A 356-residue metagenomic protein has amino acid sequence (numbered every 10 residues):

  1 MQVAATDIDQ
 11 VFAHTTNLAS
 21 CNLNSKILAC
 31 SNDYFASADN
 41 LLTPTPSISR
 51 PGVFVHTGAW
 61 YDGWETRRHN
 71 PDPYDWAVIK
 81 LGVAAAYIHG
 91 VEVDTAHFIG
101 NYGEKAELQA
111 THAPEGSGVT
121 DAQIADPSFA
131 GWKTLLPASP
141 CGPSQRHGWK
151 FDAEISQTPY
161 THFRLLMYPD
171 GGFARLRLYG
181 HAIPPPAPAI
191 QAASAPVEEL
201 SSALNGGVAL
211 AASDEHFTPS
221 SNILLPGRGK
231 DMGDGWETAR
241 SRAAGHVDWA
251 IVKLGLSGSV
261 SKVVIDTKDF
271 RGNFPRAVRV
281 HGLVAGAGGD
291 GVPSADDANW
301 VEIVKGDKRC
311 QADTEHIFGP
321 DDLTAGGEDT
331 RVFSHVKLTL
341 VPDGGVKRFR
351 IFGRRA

Functional and structural regions predicted by a protein language model:
M1-P71, H89, H97-S128, S144 (+4 more regions): Juxtadomain low-complexity/linker regions and immediately adjacent membrane-anchoring helices
N70-V83, E237-L256: Short beta-strands within extracellular/lumenal beta-sheet-rich domains
W76-K80, A85, E92-F98, T111: N-terminal low-complexity, intrinsically disordered tails enriched in Ser/Pro/Gly and acidic/polar residues
V78, G90, R164, I251 (+2 more regions): Beta-strand secondary-structure signal
K80-A86, R228-D231, K253-G258, E328: Helix-boundary capping/turn motifs
S117-F151, G291-T324: Beta-rich interaction modules in large eukaryotic scaffold/regulatory proteins
W249-D269: C-terminal, well-structured subdomains that either form a transmembrane helix-short loop-helix hairpin in multi-pass
